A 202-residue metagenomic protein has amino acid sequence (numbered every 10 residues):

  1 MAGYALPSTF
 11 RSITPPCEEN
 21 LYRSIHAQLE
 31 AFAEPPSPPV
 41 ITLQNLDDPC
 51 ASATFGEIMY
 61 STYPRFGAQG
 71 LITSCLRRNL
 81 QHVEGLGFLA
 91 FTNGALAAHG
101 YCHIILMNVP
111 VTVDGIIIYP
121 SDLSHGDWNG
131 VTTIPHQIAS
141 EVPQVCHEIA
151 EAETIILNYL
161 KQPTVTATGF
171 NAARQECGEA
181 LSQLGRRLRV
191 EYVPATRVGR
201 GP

Functional and structural regions predicted by a protein language model:
M1-P120, I134-P202: Feature captures the catalytic cores and cofactor-binding loops of soluble hydro-lyases/lyases that act on carboxylate
